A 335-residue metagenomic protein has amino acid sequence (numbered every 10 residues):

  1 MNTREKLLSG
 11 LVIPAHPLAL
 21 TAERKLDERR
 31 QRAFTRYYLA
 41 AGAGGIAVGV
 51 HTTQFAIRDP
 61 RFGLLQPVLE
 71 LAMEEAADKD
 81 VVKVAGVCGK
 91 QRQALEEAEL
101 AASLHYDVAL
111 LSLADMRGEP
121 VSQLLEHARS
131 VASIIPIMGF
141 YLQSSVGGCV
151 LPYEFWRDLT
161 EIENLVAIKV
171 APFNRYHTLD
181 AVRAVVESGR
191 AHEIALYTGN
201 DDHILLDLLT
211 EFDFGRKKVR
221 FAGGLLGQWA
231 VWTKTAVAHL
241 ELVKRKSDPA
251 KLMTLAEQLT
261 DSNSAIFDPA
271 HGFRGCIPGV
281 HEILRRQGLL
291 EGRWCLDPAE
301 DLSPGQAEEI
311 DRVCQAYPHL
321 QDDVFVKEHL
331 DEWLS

Functional and structural regions predicted by a protein language model:
N2-W156, D323-L334: Active-site beta->alpha loop and helix N-cap motifs at the rims of alpha/beta catalytic domains
L8, A43, A47, V84 (+4 more regions): Short glycine/serine/threonine-biased micro-segments
I13-P17, A41-G42, K218-S335: C-terminal alpha-helical cap/extension of soluble enzyme domains
D27-F34, L64, V68, Q93 (+11 more regions): General structural feature for long, well-ordered alpha-helical segments within catalytic domains of soluble enzymes
Q66-P67, R129, L159, E187-G189 (+2 more regions): Short alpha-helix boundary/capping motifs
S133-I135, Q143-C276: Catalytic alpha/beta core domains of metabolic enzymes, predominantly
